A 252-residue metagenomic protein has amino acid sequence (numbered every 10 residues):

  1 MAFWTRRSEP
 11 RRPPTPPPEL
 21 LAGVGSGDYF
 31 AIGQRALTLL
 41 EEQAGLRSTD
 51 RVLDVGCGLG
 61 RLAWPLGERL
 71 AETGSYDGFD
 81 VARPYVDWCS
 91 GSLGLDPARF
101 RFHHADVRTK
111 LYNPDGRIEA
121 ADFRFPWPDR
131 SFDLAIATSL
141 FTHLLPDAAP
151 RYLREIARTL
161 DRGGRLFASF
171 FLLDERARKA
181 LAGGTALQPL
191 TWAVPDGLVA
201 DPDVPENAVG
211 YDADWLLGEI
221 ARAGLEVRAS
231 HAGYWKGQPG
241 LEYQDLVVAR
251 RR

Functional and structural regions predicted by a protein language model:
M1-Q43, S48, L59-L66, T73-P126 (+2 more regions): Class I (Rossmann-like) S-adenosyl-L-methionine-dependent methyltransferase catalytic domain, capturing the SAM-binding
G56: Conserved S-adenosyl-L-methionine
A71, L144-L145, L160-D161: Helix-to-beta-strand junctions that scaffold the AdoMet/dcAdoMet cofactor pocket in Class I SAM-dependent enzymes
I136: A conserved beta-strand element that flanks and buttresses the S-adenosyl-L-methionine
S139-L140: Short catalytic micro-motifs in class I SAM-dependent methyltransferases
P150-R162: A short glycine-rich, Lys/Arg-flanked "PGG" loop and its adjoining helix->strand segment in the class I
